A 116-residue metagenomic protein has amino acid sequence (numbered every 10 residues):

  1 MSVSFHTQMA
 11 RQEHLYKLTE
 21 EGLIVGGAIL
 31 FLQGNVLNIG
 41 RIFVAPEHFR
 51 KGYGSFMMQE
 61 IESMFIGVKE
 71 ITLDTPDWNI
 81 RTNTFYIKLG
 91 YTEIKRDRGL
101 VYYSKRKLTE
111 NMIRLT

Functional and structural regions predicted by a protein language model:
M1-R41, A45-E47, M58, M64 (+1 more regions): Acetyl-CoA-dependent GNAT
G34, H48, N79, T109-N111: Residues that cap or initiate secondary-structure elements
I39, T72-T75: Conserved hydrophobic beta-strand within the GNAT/NAT acetyltransferase core sheet that lines the active-site cleft
H48-F49, T72, F85: Acidic/histidine-enriched, beta-strand-rich ligand/metal-binding domains
G52: Glycine-rich phosphate-binding loop
S55-F56, S63, D77-R96: Conserved active-site alpha-helix within GNAT-family acetyltransferase domains
D74, T92, G99-T116: Terminal substrate-recognition subdomain of acyl/acetyltransferases
